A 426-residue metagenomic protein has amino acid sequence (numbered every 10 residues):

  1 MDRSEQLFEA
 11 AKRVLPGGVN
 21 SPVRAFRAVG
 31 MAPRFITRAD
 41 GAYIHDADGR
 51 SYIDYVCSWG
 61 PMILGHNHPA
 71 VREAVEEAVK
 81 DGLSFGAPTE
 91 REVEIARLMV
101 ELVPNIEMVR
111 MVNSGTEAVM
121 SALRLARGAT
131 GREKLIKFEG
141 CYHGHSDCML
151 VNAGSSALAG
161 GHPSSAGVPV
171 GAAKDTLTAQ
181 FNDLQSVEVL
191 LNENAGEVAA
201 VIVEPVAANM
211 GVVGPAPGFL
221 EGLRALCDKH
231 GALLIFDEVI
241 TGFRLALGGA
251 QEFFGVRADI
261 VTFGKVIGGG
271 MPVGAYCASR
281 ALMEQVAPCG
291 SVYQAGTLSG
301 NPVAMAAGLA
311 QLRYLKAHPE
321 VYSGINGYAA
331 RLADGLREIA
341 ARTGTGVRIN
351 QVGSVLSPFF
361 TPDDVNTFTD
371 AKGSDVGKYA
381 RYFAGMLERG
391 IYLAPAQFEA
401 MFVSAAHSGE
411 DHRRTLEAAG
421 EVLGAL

Functional and structural regions predicted by a protein language model:
M1-L426: Conserved N-terminal phosphate-binding loop of PLP-dependent enzymes in the Aspartate aminotransferase
